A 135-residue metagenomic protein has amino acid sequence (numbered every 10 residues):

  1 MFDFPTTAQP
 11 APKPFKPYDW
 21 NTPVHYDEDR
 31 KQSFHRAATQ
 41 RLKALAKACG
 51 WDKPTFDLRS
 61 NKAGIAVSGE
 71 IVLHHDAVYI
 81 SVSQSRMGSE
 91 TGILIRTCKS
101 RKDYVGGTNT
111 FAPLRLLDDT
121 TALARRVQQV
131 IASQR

Functional and structural regions predicted by a protein language model:
F2-H74: Negatively charged, low-complexity tracts enriched in Asp/Glu with abundant Ser/Thr
S68-R125: Intrinsically disordered, low-complexity regulatory segments enriched in Ser/Thr/Pro and charged residues
R125-S133: Well-ordered alpha/beta subsegment
